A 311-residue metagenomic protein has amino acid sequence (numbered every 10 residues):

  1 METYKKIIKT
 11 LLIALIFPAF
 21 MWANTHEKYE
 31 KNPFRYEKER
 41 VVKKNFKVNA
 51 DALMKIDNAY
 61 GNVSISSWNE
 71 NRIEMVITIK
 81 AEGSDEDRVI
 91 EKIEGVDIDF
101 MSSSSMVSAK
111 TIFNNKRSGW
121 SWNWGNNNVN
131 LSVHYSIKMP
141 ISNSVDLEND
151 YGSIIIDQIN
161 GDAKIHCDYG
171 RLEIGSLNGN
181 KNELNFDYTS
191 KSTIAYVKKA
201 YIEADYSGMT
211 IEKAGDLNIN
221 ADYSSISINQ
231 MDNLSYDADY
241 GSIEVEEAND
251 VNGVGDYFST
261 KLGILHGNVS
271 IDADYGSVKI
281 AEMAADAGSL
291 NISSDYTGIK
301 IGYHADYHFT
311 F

Functional and structural regions predicted by a protein language model:
E2, W22-N58, N62-N149, I155-C167 (+8 more regions): Acidic (Asp/Glu) and glycine-rich low-complexity loops/linkers that are typically intrinsically disordered
E2-L11: Bacterial N-terminal signal peptides that target proteins for export
L11-A19: Bacterial N-terminal signal peptides
F17, Y188, A204-Y206, Y223 (+4 more regions): A generic structural signal for ordered secondary structure
Q230-K300: Eukaryotic tandem repeat interaction scaffolds
